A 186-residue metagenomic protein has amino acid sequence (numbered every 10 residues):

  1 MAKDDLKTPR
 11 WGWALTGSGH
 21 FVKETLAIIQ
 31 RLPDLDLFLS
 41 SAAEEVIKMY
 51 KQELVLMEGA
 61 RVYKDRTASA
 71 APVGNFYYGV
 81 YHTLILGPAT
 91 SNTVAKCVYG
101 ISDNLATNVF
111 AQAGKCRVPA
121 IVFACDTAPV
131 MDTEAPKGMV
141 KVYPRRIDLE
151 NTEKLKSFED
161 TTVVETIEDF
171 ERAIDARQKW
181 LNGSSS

Functional and structural regions predicted by a protein language model:
M1-S186: A cross-family phosphate/adenosyl-ligand binding-site feature
